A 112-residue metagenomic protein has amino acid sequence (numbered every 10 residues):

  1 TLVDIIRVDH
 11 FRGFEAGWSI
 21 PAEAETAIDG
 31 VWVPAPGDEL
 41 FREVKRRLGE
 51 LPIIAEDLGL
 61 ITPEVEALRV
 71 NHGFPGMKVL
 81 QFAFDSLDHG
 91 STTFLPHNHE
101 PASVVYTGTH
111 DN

Functional and structural regions predicted by a protein language model:
T1-N112: Catalytic cores of glycan-processing enzymes that make or break glycosidic bonds
